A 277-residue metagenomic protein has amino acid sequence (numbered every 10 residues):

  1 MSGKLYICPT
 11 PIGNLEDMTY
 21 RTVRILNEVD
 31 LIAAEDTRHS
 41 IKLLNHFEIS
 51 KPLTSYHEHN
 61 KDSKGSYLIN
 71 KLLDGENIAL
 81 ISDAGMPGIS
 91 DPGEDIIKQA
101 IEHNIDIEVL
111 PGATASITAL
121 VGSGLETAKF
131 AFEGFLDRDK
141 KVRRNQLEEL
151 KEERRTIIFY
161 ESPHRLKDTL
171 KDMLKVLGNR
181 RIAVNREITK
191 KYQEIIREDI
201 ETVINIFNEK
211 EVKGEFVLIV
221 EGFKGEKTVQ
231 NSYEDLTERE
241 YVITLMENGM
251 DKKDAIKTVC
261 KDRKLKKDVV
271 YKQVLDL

Functional and structural regions predicted by a protein language model:
M1-Y56: Glycine-rich, flexible N-terminal cofactor/catalytic loop recognition
S2, T156, P163-D276: A contiguous loop/helix-start segment that scaffolds small-molecule binding in enzyme catalytic cores
G3-L5, G75-A79, R155-T156: Loop/turn-to-beta-strand initiation segments
I12-L15, D83-P87, P163-R165, F223-G225: Short glycine-rich anion-binding loops that position phosphate/pyrophosphate groups of nucleotides and phosphorylated
L26-I32, N104-E108, T156-I157: Short active-site oxyanion
Y56-D62, L136-D139: Conserved helicase motor
P92-E94, K252: Glycine-centered tight-turn and secondary-structure capping sites
I96-E153: Class I SAM-dependent methyltransferase SAM-binding "motif I" and its flanking Rossmann-like core
